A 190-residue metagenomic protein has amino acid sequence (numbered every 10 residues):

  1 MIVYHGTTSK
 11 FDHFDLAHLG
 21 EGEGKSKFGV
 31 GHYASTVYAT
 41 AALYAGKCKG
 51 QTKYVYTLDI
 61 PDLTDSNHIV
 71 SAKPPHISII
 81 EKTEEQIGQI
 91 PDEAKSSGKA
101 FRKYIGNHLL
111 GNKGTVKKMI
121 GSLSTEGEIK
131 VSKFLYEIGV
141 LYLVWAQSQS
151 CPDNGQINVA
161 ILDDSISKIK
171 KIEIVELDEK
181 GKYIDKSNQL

Functional and structural regions predicted by a protein language model:
M1-F28, Y38, A45-L190: Active-site and NAD+-binding cores of ADP-ribose-processing enzymes
H32: Conserved His + Asp/Glu catalytic blocks
